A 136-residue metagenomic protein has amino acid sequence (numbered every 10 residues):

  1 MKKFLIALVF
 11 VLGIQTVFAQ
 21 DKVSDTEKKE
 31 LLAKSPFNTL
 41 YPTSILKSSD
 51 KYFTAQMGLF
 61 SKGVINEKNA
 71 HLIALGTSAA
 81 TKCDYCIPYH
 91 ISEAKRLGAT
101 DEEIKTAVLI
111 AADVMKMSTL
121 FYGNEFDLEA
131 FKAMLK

Functional and structural regions predicted by a protein language model:
F4-I6, F10, F18-N69, Y122-K136: Acidic, glycine/proline-rich low-complexity segments that act as flexible tails and inter-domain linkers
S49, P88-I104: Iron-sulfur (Fe-S) cluster-binding segments and ferredoxin-like electron-carrier domains, especially [2Fe-2S]
M57, A74, I91-K95: Amphipathic alpha-helical segments within well-ordered protein domains
L72, E103-L109: Beta-strand segments within the central parallel beta-sheet cores of soluble alpha/beta enzyme folds
I73, T77-Y89: Short, thiol/selenol-centered motifs that function as redox-active sites or metal-ligating centers
Y85-P88, S92, K116-L120: Charged/polar positions within long, soluble alpha-helices
A107-F126: Short Fe-S-cluster ligation motifs
